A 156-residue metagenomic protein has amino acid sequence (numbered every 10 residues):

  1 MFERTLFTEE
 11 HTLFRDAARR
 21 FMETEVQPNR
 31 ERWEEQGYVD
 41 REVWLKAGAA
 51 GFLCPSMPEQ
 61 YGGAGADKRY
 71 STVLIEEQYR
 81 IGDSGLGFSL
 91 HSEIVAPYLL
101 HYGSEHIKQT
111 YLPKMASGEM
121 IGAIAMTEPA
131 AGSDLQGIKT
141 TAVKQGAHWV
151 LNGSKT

Functional and structural regions predicted by a protein language model:
M1-E10, A142: Intrinsic disorder at enzyme termini
H11, M22, G51, P58 (+5 more regions): Buried hydrophobic positions in well-ordered alpha/beta secondary-structure cores of metabolic enzymes
D16-T24, E42-A49: N-terminal glycine-rich anion-binding loops that anchor highly charged ligand groups
Q27-Y38: C-terminal helix-coil-helix/basic helical segment that borders enzyme active sites and/or dimer interfaces and provides
V39-D40, H91: Short, conserved alpha-helical segments within structured domains
A49-E119: Internal helix-loop-helix
G63-A64, D83, H106-T156: Glycine-rich, Trp-frequent "lid" loop and neighboring beta-strands that shape and gate the flavin cofactor pocket
